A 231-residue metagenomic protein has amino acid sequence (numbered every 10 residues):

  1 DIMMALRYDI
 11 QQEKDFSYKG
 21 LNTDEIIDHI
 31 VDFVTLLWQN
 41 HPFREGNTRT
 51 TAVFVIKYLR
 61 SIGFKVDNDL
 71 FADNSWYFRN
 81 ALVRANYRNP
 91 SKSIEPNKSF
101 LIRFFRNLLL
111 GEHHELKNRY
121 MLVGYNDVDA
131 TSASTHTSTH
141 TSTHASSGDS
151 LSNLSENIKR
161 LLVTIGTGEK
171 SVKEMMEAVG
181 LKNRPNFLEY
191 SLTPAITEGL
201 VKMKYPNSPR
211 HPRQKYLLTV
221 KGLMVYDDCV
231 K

Functional and structural regions predicted by a protein language model:
D1-K231: FIC/Doc superfamily catalytic core
